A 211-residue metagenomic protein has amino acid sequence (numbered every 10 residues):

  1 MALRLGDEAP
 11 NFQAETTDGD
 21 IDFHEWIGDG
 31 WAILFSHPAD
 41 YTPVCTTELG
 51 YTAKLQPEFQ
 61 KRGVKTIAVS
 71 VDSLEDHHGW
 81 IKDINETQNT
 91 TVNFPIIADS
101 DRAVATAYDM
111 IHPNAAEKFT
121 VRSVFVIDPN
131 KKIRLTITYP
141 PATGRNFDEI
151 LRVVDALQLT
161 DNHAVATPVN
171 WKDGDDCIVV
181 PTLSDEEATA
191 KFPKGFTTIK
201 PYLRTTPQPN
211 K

Functional and structural regions predicted by a protein language model:
M1-K211: Chalcogenol-based redox active-site neighborhoods
